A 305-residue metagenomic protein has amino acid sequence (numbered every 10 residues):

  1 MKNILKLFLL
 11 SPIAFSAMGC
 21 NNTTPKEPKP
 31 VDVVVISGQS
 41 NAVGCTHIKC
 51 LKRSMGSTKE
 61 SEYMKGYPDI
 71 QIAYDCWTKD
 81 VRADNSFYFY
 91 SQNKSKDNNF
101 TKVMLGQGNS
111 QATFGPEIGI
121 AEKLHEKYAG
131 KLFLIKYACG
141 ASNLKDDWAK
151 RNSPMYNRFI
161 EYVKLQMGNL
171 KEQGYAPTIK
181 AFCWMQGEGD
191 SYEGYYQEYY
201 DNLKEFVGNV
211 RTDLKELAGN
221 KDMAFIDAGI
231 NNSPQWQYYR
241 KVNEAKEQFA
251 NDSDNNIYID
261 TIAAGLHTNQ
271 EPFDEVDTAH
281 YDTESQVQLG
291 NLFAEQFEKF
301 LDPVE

Functional and structural regions predicted by a protein language model:
K2-L10: Sec-dependent signal peptide recognition, specifically the positively charged N-region followed immediately by
S16-G19: C-terminal motif of bacterial Sec signal peptides marking the signal peptidase cleavage site
T24-E305: Cell-envelope and extracellular/periplasmic
